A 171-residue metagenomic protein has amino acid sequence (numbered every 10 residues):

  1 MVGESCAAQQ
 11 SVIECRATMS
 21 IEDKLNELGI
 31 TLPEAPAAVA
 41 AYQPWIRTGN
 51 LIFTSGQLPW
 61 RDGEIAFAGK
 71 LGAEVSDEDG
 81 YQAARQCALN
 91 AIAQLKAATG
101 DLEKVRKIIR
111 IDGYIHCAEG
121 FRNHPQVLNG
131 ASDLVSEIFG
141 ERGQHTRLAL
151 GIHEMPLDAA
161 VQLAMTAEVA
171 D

Functional and structural regions predicted by a protein language model:
C6, M19-D171: Short, polar/acidic, helix-capping and beta-turn segments at strand->helix junctions that line the mouths
Q10-S11, C15: Cationic, low-complexity basic patches in intrinsically disordered or flexible, solvent-exposed regions
